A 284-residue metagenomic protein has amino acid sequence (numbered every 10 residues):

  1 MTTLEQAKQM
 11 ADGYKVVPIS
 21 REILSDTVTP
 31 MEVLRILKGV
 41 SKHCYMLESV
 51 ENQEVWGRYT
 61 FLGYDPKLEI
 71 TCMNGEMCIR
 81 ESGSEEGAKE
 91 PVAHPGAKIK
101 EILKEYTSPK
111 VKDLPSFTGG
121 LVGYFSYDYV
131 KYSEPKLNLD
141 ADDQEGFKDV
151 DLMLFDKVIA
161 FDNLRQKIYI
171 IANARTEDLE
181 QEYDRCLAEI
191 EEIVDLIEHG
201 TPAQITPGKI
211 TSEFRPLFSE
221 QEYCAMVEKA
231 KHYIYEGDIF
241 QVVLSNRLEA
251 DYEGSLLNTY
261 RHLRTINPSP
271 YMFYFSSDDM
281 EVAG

Functional and structural regions predicted by a protein language model:
M1-G284: Extended alpha-helical targeting/anchoring segments, especially N-terminal organellar/secretory targeting helices
